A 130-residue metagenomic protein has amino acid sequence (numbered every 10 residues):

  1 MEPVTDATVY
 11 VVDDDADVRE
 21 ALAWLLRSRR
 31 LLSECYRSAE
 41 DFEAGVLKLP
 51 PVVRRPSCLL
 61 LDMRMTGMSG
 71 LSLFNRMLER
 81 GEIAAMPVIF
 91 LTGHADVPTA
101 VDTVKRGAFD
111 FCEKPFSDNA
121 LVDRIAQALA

Functional and structural regions predicted by a protein language model:
E2, A16-Y36: Two-component/phosphorelay signaling modules centered on CheY-like receiver
R19, T66, N75, T92 (+1 more regions): The feature encodes the CheY-like receiver
C35-C58: Acidic, metal-coordinating helix/loop segments flanking the phosphotransfer/catalytic sites of two-component signaling
R37-S38, S69-N75: Acidic catalytic/metal-coordinating carboxylates
R54-S57, G81-P87: His-Asp phosphorelay/catalytic-motif detector in bacterial-type signaling
D96-P98, C112-A126: C-terminal output helix
